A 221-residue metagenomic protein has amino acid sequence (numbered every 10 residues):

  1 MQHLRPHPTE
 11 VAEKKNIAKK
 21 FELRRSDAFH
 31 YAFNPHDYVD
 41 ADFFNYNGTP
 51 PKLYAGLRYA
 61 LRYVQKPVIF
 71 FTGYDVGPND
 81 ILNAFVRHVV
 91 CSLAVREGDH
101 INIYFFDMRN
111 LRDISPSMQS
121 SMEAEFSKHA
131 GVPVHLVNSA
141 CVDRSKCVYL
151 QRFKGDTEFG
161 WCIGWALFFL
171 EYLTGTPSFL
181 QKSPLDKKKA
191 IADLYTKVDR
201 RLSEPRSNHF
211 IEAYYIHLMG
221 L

Functional and structural regions predicted by a protein language model:
M1-C91, R96-I103: Cysteine protease catalytic domains with a Cys-His-Asp triad
R5, A12-F21, S127, I191-Y195 (+3 more regions): Residue-level detector of alpha-helical secondary structure
R24, Y59-Y63, H129-V132, T176 (+2 more regions): Surface-exposed polar/charged interaction patches
A55, Y59, S120-K128, A213: Charged/polar, solvent-exposed surface patches and flexible loops
V64-T174: Cysteine protease-like catalytic core of ubiquitin/ubiquitin-like
N138-G220: C-terminal folded domains that constitute the principal catalytic or ligand-binding module of multi-domain proteins
